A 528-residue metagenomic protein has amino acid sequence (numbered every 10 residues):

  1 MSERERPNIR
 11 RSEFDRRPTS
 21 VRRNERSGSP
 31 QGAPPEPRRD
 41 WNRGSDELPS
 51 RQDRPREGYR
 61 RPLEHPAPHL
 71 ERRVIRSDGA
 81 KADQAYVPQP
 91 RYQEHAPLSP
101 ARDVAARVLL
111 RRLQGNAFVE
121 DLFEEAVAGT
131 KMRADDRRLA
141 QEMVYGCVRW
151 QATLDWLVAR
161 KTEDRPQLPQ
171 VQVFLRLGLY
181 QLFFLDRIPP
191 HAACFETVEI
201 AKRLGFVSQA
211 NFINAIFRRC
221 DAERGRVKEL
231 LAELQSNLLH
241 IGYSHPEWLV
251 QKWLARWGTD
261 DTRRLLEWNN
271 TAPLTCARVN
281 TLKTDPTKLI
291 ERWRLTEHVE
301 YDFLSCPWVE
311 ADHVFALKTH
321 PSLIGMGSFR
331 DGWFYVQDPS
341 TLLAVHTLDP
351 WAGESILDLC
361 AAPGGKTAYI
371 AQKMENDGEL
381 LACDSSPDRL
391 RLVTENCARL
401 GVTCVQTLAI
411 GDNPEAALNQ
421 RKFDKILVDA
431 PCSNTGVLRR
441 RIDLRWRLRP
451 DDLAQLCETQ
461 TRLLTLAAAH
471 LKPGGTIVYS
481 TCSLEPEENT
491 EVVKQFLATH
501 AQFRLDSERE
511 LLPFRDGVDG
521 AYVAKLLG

Functional and structural regions predicted by a protein language model:
M1-G528: S-adenosylmethionine
